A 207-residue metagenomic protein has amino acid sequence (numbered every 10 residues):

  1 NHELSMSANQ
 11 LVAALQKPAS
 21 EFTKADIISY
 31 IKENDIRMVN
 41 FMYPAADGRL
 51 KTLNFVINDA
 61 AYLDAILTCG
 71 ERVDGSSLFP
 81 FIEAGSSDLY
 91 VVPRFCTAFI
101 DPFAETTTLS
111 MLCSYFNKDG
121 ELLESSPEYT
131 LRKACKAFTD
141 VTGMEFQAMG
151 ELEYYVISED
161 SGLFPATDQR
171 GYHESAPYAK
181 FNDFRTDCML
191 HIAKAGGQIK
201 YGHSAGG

Functional and structural regions predicted by a protein language model:
H2-G207: Glycine-rich, acidic/polar active-site loops that bind/position phosphate-bearing ligands
